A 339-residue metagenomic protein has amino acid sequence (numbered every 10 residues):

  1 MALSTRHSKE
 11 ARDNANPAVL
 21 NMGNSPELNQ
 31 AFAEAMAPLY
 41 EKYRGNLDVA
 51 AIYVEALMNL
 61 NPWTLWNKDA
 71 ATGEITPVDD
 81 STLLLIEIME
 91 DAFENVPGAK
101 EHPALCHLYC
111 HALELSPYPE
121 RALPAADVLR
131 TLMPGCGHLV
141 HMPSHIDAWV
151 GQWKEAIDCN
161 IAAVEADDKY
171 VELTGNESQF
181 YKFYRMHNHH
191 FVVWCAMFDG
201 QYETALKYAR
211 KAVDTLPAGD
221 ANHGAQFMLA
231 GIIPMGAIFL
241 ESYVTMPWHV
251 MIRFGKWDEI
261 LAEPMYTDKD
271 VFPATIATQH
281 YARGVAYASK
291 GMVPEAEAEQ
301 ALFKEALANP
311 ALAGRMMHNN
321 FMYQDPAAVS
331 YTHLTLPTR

Functional and structural regions predicted by a protein language model:
L3-S4, K100-C106, P134-V140, Y181-H189 (+3 more regions): Generic helix N-cap/helix-start motif at coil->alpha-helix transitions
N16-G23, V54, M58-K68, L113-P117 (+2 more regions): Short coil/turn linking the two alpha-helices of tandem helical-hairpin repeats
L28-M36, D79-F93, R121-L129, D158-A162 (+3 more regions): Alpha-helical repeat scaffolds
K42, E94-G98, V128-G135, V213-A218 (+3 more regions): Solenoid-like repeat scaffolds
K169-F183, G219-I238, P310-D325: Acidic, Ser/Thr-rich low-complexity linear motifs
T332-T338: Conserved small/polar residues in nucleotide/adenosyl-binding loops
